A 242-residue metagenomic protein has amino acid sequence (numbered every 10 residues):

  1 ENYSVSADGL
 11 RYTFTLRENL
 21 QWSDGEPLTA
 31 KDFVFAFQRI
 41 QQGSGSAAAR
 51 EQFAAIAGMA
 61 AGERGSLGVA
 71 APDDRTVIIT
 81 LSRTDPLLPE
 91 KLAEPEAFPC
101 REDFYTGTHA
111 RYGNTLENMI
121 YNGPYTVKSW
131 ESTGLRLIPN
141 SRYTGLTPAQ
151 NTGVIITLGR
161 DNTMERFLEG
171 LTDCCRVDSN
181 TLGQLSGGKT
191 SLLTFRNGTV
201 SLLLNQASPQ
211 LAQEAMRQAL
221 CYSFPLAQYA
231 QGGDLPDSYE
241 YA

Functional and structural regions predicted by a protein language model:
E1-A7, P95-N122, L146-Q150, Q184-F195 (+1 more regions): Short, solvent-exposed loop/beta-turn-alpha elements that line the ligand-binding surface or hinge of extracytoplasmic
N2-A49, I78, Q210: Aromatic- and charge-enriched surface segment that lines or borders ligand/interaction sites
S4, T15, A49-D103: Surface-exposed binding/hinge segments that line and control ligand-binding clefts or catalytic entry sites
L28-F37, I79, V154, M216-Y229: Bilobed periplasmic-binding protein/Venus flytrap-like ligand-binding cleft at the lobe interface of extracytoplasmic
R64, L81-A149, N162: Gly/Pro-rich hinge or "lid" segments in bacterial periplasmic/extracellular proteins
R83-D85, R176-L182, L226: Beta->alpha turn/N-cap motifs
T133, R142-L185: Ligand-site clamp/hinge motif
A207-A242: Periplasmic-binding protein-like
